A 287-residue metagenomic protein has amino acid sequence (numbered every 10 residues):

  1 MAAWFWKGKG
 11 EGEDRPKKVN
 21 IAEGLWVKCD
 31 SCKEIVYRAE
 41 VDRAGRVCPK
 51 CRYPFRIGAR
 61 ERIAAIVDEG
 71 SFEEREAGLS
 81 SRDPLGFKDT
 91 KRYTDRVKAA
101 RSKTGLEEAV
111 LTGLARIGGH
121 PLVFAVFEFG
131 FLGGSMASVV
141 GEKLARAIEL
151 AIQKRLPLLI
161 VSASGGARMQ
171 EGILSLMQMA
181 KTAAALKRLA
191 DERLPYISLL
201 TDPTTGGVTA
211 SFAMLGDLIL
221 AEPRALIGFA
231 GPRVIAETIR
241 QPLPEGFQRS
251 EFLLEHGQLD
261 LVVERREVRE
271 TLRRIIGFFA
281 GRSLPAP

Functional and structural regions predicted by a protein language model:
M1-K17: N-terminal alpha-helical interaction blocks
G12-P16, V27-K28, F55-T112: An N-cap/entry alpha-helix motif that binds or orients negatively charged groups
W26, G45: Residues immediately within or flanking Cys/His clusters that coordinate Zn2+ in small zinc-binding modules
C29-C32, C48-C51: Short cysteine-rich clusters marking metal-coordination/redox-active sites
I35-V36, P54-F55: Cys/His-rich microdomains that often coordinate metals
L111-A190, I197: Cleft-lining beta-strand/loop regions that shape enzyme active-site pockets
S162-A280: Conserved catalytic cores of soluble enzyme domains, especially glycine-rich substrate-binding beta-alpha loops
